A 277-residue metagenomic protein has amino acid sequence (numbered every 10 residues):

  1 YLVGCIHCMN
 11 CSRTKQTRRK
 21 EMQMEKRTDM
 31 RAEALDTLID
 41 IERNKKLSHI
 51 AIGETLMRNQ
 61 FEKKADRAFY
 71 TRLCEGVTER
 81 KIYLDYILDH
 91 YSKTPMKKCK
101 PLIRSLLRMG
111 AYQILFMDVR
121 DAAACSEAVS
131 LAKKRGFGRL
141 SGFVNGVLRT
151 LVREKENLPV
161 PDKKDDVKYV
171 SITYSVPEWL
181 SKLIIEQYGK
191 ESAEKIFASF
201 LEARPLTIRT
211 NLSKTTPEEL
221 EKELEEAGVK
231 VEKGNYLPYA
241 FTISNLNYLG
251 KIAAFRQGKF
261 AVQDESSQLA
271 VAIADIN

Functional and structural regions predicted by a protein language model:
Y1-K251: Class I Rossmann-like S-adenosyl-L-methionine
I243-N277: SAM-dependent Rossmann-like transferase core, predominantly class I methyltransferases with a strong bias toward
